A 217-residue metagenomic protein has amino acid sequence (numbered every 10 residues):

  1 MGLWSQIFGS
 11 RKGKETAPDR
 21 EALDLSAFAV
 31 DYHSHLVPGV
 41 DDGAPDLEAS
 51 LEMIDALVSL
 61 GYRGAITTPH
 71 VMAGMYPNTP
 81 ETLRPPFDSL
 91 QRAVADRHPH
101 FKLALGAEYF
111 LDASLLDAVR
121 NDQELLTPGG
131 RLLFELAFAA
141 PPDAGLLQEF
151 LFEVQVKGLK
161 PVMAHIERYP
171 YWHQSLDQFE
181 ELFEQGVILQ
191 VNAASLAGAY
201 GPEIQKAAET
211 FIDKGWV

Functional and structural regions predicted by a protein language model:
G2, P77-L189: Extended substrate/RNA-proximal surfaces in nucleic-acid metabolism proteins
G2-A22, P170-V217: Charged catalytic cores and adjacent phosphate/nucleic-acid-binding surfaces used for phosphate/nucleic-acid chemistry
G2-H98: An N-terminally biased module of ancient metal coordination in phosphate/nucleic-acid-related enzymes
A29-Y32, I66-T68, A104-E108, V162-A164 (+2 more regions): Active-site neighborhood of phospho(di)ester-bond hydrolases with catalytic His/Asp-centered motifs
L36-L47, E135-P142, L196: Active-site mouth loops of central-metabolism enzymes
L47-I54, S114-R120, G145-L147, I204-A207: Short, acidic/polar
V58, Q155, I212-D213: Non-catalytic positions within long, well-ordered alpha-helices that form the structural scaffold/packing of enzyme
H70, E167, S195: Residue-level "edge-of-site" marker
